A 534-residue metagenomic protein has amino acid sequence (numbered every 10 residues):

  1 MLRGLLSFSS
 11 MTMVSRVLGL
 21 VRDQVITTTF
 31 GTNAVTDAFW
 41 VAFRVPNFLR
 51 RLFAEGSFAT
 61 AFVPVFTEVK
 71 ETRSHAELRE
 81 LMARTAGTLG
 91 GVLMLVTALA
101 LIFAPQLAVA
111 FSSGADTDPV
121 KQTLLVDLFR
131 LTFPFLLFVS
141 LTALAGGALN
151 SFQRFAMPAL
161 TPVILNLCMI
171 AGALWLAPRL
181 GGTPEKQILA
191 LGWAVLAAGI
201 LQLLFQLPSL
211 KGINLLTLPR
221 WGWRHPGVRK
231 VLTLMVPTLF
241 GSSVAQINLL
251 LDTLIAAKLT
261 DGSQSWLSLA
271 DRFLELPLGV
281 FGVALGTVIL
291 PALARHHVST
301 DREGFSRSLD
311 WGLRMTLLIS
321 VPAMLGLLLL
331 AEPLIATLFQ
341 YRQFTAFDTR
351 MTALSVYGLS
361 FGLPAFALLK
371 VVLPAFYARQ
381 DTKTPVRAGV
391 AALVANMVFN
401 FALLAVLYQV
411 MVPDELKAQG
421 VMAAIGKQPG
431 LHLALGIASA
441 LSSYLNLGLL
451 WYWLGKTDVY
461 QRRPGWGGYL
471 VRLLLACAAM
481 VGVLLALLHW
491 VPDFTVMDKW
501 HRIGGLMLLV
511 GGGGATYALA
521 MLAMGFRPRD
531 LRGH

Functional and structural regions predicted by a protein language model:
M1-H534: Membrane-embedded alpha-helical bundles of multi-pass transporters/translocases, especially carrier/permease families
